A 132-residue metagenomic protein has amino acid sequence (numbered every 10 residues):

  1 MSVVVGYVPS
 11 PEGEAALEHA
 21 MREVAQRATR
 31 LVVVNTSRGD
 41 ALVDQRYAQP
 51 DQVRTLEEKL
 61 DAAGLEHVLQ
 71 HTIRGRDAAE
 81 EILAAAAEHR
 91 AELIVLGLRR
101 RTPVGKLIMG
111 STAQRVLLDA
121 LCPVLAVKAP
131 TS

Functional and structural regions predicted by a protein language model:
M1-Q52, K59-V68: Small/aliphatic-rich secondary-structure junction motif
N35-T36, G97-R99, K128-A129: Short secondary-structure boundary segments
A48-V53, A84, I108-A113: Charged helix-capping and loop-helix junction motifs
A62-I94, S132: Structural beta-alpha unit
L96-R115, D119: Glycine-rich, Arg-bearing micro-motifs that act as flexible, cationic patches
C122-S132: Short, flexible loop segments at boundaries between secondary-structure elements
